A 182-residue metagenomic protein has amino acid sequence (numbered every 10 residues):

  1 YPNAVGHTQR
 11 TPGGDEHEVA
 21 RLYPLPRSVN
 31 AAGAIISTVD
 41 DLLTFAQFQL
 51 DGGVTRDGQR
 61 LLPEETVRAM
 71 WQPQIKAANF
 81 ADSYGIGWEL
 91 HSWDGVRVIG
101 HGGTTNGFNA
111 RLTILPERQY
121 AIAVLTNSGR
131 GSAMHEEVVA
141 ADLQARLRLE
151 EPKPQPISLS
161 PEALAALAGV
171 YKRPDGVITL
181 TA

Functional and structural regions predicted by a protein language model:
Y1-Q9: Hydrophobic, small-residue-rich alpha-helical packing segments that form membrane-like cores
R10-A182: Catalytic loop of the DD-peptidase/beta-lactamase superfamily, centered on the K-T-G motif and neighboring
